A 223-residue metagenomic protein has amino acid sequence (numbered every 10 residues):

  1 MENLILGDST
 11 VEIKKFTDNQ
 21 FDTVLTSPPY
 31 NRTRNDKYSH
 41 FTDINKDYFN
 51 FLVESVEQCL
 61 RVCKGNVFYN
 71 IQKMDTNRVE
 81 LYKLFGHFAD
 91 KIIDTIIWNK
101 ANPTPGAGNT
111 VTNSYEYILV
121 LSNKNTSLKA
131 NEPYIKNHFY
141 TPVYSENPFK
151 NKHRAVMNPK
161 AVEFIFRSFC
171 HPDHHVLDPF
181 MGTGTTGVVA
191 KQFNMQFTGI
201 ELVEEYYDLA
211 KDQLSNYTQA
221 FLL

Functional and structural regions predicted by a protein language model:
M1-D208: Core catalytic lobe of class I
K211-L223: Short, conserved SAM-binding/catalytic segment of Class I S-adenosyl-L-methionine-dependent methyltransferases
